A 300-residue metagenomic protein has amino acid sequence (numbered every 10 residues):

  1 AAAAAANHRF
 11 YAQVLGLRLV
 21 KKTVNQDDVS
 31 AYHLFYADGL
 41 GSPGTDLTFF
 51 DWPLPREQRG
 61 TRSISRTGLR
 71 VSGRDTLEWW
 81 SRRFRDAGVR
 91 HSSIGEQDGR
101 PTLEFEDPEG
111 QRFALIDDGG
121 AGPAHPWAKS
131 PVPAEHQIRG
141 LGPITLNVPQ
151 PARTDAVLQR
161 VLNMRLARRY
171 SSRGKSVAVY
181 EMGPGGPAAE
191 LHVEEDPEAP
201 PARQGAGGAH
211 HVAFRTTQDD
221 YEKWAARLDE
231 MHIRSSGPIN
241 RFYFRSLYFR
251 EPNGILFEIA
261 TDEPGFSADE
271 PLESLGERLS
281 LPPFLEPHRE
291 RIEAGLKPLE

Functional and structural regions predicted by a protein language model:
A1, L17, L34, G44-L47 (+11 more regions): Short, structured motif recognition centered on aromatic/hydrophobic residues
A1-A2, P53-R83, L103-E106, R139-P149 (+2 more regions): Vicinal oxygen chelate
A1-P43, D86, I94-E106, L146-H192 (+1 more regions): Core segments of cupin and vicinal oxygen chelate
K21-Q26, Y36-L69: Conserved donor-binding loop and adjoining core beta-sheet/short helix segment in diverse acyl/aminoacyl transferases
K21-T23, E78-G140, R173-H192, M231-E300: Vicinal oxygen chelate
Y36-D38, D51, D117, E195 (+1 more regions): Residue-level signal for short segments within beta-strands and strand-turn junctions of well-structured beta-sheet
F49-L54, W127-S130, H192-A199: Short amphipathic beta-strand starts and helix->beta connectors
E135-S235: Surface-exposed interaction/gating patches
